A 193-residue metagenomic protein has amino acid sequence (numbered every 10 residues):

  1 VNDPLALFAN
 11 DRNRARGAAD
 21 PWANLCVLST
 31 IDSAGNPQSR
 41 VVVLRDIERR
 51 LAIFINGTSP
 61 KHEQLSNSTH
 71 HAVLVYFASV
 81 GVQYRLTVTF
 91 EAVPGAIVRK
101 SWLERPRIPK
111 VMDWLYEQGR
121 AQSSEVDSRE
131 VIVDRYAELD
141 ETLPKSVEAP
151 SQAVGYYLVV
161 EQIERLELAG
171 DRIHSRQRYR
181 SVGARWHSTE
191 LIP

Functional and structural regions predicted by a protein language model:
V1-P193: Binding-site signature for planar aromatic cofactors or substrates
